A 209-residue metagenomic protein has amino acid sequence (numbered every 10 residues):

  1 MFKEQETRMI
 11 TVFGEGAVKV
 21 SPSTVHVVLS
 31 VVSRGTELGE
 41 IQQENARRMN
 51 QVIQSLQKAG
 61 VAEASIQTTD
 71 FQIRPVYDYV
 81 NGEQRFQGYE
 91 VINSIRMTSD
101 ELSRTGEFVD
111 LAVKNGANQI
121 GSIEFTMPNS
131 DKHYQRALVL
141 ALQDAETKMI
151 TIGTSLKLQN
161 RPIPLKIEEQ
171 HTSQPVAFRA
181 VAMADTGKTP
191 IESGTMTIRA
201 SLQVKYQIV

Functional and structural regions predicted by a protein language model:
M1-N115, Q119-V209: Short, charge-dense linear interaction motifs
